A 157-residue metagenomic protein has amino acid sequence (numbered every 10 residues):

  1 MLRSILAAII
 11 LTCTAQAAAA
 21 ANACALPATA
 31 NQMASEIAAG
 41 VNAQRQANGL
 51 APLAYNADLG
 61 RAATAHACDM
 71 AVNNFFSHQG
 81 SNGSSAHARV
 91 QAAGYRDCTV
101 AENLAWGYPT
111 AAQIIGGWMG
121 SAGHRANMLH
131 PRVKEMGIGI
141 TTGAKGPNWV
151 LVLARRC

Functional and structural regions predicted by a protein language model:
M1-A8: Sec-dependent signal peptide recognition, specifically the positively charged N-region followed immediately by
T14-A18: N-terminal signal peptide c-region/cleavage motif recognized by signal peptidases
A21-V72: A short alpha-helix/helix-coil micro-patch that ends at or immediately precedes a cysteine
N42, H87, R125: Short glycine-/small-residue-rich flexible loop motifs, especially phosphate/cofactor-binding loops
A57-P109, M128: Short, surface-exposed glycine/acidic/tryptophan-bearing loops
D97, A105-C157: Disulfide-stabilized extracellular recognition modules
